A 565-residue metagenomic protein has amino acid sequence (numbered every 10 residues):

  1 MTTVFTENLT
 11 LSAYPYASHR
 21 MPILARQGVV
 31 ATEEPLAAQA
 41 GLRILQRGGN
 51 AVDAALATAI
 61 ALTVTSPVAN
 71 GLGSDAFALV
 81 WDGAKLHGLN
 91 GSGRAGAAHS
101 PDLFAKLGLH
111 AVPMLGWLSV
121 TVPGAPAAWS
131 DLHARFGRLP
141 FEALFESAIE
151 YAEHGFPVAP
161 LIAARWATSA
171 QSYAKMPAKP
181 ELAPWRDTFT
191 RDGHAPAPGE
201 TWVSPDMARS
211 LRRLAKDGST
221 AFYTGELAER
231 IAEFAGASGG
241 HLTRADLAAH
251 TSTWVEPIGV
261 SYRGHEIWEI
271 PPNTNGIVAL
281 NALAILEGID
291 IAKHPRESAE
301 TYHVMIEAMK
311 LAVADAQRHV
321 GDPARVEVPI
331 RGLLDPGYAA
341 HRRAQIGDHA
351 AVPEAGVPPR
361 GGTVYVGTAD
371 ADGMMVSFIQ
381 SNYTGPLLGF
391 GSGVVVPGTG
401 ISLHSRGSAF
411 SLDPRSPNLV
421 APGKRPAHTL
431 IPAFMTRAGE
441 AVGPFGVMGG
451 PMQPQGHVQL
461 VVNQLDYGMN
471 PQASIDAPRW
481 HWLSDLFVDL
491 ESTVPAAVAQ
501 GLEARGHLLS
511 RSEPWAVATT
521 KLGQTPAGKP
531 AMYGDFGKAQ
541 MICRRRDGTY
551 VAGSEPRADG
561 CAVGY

Functional and structural regions predicted by a protein language model:
T2-Q39, R43, A51-D217, F222-T224 (+4 more regions): Noncatalytic scaffold domains of N-terminal-nucleophile
E7-T10, G288-S381, F390-G391, T399 (+2 more regions): Internal maturation/activation junctions in enzymes
V64-W81, K85-N90, H241-T243, M374-G443 (+2 more regions): Active-site rim segments in enzyme catalytic domains, especially the processed small/beta chain of N-terminal
N70-D82, V364-A369, P432-F434, K538-R544 (+1 more regions): Short beta-strand scaffold segments in enzyme catalytic cores
W254, R360-T363, H428-L430: Short, small/polar residue-rich loop motifs at catalytic or cofactor-binding pockets
W268-G276, T363-G367, S377-V394, V447-Q453: Glycine-rich phosphate/pyrophosphate-binding beta-alpha loops
K424, H457, D466-Y533: Extended C-terminal subregions enriched in glycine
